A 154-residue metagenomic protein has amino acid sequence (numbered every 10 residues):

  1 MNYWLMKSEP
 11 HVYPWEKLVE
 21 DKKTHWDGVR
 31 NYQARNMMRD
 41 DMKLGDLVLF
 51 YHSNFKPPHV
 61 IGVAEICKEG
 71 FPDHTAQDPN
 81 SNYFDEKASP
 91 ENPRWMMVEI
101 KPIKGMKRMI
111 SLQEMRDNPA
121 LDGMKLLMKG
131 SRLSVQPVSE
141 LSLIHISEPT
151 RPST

Functional and structural regions predicted by a protein language model:
M1-L44, L143: Compositionally biased, charged N-terminal/linker segments
N2, K22, L44-D46, V60-G62 (+1 more regions): A generic structural signal for short beta-strands and their flanking turns/coil linkers
L49-F50, E65: Hydrophobic beta-strand signal
Y51-P57: Short, charged beta-turn/beta-strand-edge "cap" motif at the junction between a beta-strand and an adjacent loop
G62-L133: Aromatic- and Lys/Arg-enriched surface recognition patch
Q136: Residues that recognize and position ribonucleotide moieties
I144-T154: Single conserved hydrophobic/aromatic residue that forms the stacking wall/gate of nucleotide- or nucleobase-binding
